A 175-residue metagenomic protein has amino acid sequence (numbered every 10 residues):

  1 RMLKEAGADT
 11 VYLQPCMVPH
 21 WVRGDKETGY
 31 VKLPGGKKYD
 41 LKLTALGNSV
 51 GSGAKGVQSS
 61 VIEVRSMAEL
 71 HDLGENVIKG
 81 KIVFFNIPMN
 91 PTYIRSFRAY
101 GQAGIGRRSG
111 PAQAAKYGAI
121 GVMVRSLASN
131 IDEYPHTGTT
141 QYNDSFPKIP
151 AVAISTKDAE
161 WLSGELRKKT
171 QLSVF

Functional and structural regions predicted by a protein language model:
R1-I94: Noncatalytic luminal/extracellular "stalk/propeptide" segments of secretory-pathway proteins
R1-M2, G7, G106-G110, A115 (+1 more regions): Stable alpha-helical elements in mature extracytoplasmic
T10, V61, V122, A151-A153: Conserved beta-strand scaffold positions in the cores of enzyme catalytic domains, especially in NTP/NDP-utilizing
G56, G101-S109, A153-K157: Soluble non-cytosolic domains of exported or imported proteins
V57, I78, Y117, F146-P147: Short, solvent-exposed loop/turn segments at the edges of secondary structure
R65-I131: A conserved hydrophobic secondary-structure block that centers on an alpha-helix together with its immediately flanking
K116, I120, K148-F175: Long, well-ordered, tryptophan-enriched scaffold segments
V124-D158: Surface-exposed loop and adjacent secondary-structure segments within mature catalytic domains
